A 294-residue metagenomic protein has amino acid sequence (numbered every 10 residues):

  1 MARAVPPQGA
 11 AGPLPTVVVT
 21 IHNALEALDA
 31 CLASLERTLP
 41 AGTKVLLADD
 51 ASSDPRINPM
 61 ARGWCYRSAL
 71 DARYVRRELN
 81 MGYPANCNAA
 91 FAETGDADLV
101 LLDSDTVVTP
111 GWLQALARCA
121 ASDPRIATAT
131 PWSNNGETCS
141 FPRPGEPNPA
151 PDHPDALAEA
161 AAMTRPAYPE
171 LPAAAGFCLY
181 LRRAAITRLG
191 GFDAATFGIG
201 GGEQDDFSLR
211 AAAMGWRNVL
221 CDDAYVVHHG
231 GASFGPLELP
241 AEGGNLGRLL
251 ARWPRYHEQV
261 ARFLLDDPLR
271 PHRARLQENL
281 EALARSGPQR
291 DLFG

Functional and structural regions predicted by a protein language model:
P15-A27, C31, R37-L39, A48 (+1 more regions): A conserved hydrophobic helix/loop-capping motif in glycosyltransferases and polysaccharide synthases
L35-V75: Acidic donor-binding segment of Leloir-type glycosyltransferases
R77-T94: Glycine-rich, basic loop-to-helix element that forms the pyrophosphate-binding segment of sugar-nucleotide handling
P84-A85, N135, N148-P151, A156-A184: A recurrent flexible, glycine/aromatic-enriched loop bordering the glycosyltransferase active site that acts as
L99: Short aromatic/hydrophobic "clamp" motif used to bind/position activated sugar donors
P110-P147: Conserved donor NDP-sugar-binding/catalytic core segment of glycosyltransferases
A115-L116, P172-G190, T196-Y225: A short, conserved alpha-helix in the catalytic core of glycosyltransferases
L209-G287: Active-site-adjacent helix/loop segment of glycosyltransferases that harbors family-specific signature motifs
